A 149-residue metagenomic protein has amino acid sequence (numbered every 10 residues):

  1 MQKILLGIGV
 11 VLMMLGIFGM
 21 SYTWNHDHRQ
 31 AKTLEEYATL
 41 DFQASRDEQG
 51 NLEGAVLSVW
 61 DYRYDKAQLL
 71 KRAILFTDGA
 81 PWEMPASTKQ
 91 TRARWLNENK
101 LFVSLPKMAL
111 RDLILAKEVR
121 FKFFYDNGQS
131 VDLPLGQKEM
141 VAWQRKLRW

Functional and structural regions predicted by a protein language model:
M1-G9: N-terminal Sec-pathway targeting helices
L5, I17-W149: A generic "folded-domain core" signal
V10-L15: Bacterial N-terminal signal peptides
